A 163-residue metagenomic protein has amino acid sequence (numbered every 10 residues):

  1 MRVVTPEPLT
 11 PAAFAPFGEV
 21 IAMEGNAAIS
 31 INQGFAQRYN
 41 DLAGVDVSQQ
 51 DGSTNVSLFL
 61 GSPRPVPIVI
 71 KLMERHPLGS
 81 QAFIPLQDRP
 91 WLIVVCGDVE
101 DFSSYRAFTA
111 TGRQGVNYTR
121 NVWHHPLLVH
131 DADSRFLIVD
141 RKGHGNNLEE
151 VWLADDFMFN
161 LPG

Functional and structural regions predicted by a protein language model:
M1-A107, D140, G145-N147, V151-W152 (+1 more regions): Non-catalytic, conserved peripheral segments adjacent to functional cores
Q81-I84, V116, L127: His/acidic/aromatic-lined binding-pocket segments of jelly-roll/cupin-type domains and related regulatory beta-sandwich
L92-I93, N117, H125, I138: Short hydrophobic/aromatic-rich beta-strand segments that constitute the beta-sheet cores of beta-sandwich/beta-barrel
D98-V99, G112-G115, D155: A short, sequence-level motif marking secondary-structure junctions
T109-W123: Conserved metal-binding segment of the jelly-roll/cupin
V122-E150: A short beta-strand-loop micro-motif that forms or neighbors metal/cofactor- and ligand-binding patches at active-site
